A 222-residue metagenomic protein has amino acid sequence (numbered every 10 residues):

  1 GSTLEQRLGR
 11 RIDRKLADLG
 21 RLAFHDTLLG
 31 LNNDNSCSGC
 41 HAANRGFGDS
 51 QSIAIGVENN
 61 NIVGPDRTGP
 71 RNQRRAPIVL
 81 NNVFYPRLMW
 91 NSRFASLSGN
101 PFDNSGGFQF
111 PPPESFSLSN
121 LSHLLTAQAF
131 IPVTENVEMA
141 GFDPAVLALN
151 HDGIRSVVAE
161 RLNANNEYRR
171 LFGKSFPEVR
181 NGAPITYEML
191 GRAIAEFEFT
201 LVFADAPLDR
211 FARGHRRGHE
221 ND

Functional and structural regions predicted by a protein language model:
G1-D222: Periplasmic c-type cytochrome electron-transfer domains
